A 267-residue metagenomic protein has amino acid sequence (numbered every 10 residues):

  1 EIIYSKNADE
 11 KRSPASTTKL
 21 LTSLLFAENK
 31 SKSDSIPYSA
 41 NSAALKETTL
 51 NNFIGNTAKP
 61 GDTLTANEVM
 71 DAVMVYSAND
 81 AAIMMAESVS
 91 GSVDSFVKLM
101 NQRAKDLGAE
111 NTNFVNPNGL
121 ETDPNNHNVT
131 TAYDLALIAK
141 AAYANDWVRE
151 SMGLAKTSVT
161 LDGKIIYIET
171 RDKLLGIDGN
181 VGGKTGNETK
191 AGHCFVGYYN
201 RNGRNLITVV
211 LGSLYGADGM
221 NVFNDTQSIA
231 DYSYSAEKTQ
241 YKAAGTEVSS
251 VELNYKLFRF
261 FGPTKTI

Functional and structural regions predicted by a protein language model:
E1-Y133, Y143: Active-site-adjacent loops and short helices of periplasmic peptidoglycan-processing enzymes
A109-N113, P124-I267: Domain-terminus/edge residues, biased toward the C-terminal soluble/receptor-binding domains of extracytoplasmic
